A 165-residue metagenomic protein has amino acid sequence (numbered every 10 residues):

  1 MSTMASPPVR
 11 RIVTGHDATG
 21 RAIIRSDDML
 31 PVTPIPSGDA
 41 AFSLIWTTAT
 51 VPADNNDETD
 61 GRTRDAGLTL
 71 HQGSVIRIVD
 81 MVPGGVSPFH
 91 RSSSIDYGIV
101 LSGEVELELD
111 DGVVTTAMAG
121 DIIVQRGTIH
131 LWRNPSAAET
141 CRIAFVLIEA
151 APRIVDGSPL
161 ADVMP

Functional and structural regions predicted by a protein language model:
M1-A53: N-terminal leader/capping segments at the start of a protein or of a new domain
M29-P31, E58-D65, S74-S92, R126-H130 (+1 more regions): Conserved short histidine dyad/triad with adjacent acidic residue
S87-F89, L107-E108, T116, H130-S136: Short beta-strand His + acidic residue motifs that chelate non-heme Fe in jelly-roll/DSBH and cupin folds
S93-D111: Glycine- and acidic-residue-biased ligand/ion/polar-headgroup-sensing regions
D96-Y97, I122-T128, A137-I154: A short hydrophobic beta-strand segment most commonly corresponding to one strand of the jelly-roll/cupin
D111-G127: Short acidic-glycine-tyrosine-enriched beta hairpin
